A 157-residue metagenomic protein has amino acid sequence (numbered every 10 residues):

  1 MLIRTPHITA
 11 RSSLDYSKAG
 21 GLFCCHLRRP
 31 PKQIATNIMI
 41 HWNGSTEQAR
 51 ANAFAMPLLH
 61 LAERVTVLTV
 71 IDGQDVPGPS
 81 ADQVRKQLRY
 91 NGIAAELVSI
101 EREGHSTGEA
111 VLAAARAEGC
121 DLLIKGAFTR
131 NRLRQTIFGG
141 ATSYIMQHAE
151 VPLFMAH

Functional and structural regions predicted by a protein language model:
M1, N91-L123, A127-T136, S143 (+1 more regions): Structural beta-alpha unit
M1-A62, T66-L68, H148-H157: Intrinsically disordered or low-complexity boundary/linker segments at protein termini and domain junctions
P6, K32, T46-A49, Q74-G78 (+2 more regions): Loop/helix-junction capping segments adjacent to catalytic residues or to phosphate/diphosphate-binding pockets
T9-R11, S80-D82, V111-A113, I137-T142: Charged helix-capping and loop-helix junction motifs
R29, I71, E101-E103: Short, solvent-exposed coil/turn elements at secondary-structure transition points
T36, A51, V76-S80, G108-A110 (+1 more regions): Short, well-ordered secondary-structure micro-motifs
G44-V98: Redox- and metal-dependent alpha/beta enzyme cores, enriched for Fe-S-associated oxidoreductases and cofactor-handling
